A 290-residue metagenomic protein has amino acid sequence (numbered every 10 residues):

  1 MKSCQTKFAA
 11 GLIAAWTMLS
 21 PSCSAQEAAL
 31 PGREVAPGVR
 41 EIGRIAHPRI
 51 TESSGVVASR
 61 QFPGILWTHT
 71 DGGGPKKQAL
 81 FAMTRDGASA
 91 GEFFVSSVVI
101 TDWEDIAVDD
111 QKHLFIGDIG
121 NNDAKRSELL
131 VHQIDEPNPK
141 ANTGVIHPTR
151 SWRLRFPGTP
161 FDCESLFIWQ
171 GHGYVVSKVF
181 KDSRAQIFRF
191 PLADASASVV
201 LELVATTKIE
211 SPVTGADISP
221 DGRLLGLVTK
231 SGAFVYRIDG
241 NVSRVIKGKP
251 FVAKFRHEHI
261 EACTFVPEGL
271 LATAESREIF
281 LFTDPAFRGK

Functional and structural regions predicted by a protein language model:
M1-G11: Bacterial N-terminal signal peptides that target proteins for export
S3, S20-S22: Serine residues within intrinsically disordered or low-complexity segments
A10-S20: Bacterial N-terminal signal peptides
C23-K290: Sequence/structural signature of beta-propeller domains
